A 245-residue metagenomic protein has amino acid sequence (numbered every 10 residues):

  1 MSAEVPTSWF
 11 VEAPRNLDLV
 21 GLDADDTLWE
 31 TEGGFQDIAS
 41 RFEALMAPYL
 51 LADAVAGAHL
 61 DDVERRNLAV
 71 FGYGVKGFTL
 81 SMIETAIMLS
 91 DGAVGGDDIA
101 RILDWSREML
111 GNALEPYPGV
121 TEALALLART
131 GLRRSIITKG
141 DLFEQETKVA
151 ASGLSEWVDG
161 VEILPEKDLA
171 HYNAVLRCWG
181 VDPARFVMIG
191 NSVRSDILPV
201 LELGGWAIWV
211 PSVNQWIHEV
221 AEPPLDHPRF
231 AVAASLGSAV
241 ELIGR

Functional and structural regions predicted by a protein language model:
M1-L17, T121, A125-R129, D141-R245: Asp-based, Mg2+/Mn2+-dependent phosphohydrolase catalytic module
A3-H59: Active-site neighborhood of HAD-like aspartate-dependent phosphohydrolases
I38-M46, L60-E64, I102-R107, Q145 (+1 more regions): Hydrophobic alpha-helical core bundles mediating ligand binding, dimerization, or RNAP-core interactions
R41, L45, Y49, A123-L132: A short, Lys/Arg-enriched amphipathic alpha-helix followed by its capping loop at the start of a domain
A58-E108, L126: A metal-dependent, Asp-based hydrolase signature
M109-A125: Active-site periphery "cap/insert" segments of enzyme catalytic domains
R134-S135, E146: N-terminal cap/leader regions of alpha/beta-hydrolase-fold enzymes, predominantly small-molecule hydrolases
